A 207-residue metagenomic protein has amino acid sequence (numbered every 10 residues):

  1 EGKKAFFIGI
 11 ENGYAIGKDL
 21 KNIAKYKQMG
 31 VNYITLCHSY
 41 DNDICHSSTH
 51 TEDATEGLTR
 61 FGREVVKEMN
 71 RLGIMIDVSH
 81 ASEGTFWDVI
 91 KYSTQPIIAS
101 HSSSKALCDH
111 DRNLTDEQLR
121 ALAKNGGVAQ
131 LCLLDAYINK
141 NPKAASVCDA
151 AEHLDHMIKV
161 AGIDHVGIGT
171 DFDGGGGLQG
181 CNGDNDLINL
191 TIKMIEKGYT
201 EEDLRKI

Functional and structural regions predicted by a protein language model:
E1-C132, A136-I138, D155-I158, H165 (+2 more regions): Extended, charged catalytic domains and RNA/DNA-binding interfaces, predominantly in divalent-metal-using enzymes
T55, T59, K143, V147 (+1 more regions): Flexible, glycine- and charge-enriched loops at secondary-structure boundaries
I98, G167-I168, R205-I207: Beta-strand segments within the central parallel beta-sheet cores of soluble alpha/beta enzyme folds
D109-D111, N141-A144, L178-N182: Short, solvent-exposed loop/turn segments at secondary-structure boundaries
C132-L133, A161-D184: Short acidic/histidine-rich active-site segments
K143-I163: Active-site/ligand-binding-proximal alpha/beta "capping" segment
N182-I207: Mid-to-C-terminal alpha-helical segments outside catalytic/metal-binding sites
